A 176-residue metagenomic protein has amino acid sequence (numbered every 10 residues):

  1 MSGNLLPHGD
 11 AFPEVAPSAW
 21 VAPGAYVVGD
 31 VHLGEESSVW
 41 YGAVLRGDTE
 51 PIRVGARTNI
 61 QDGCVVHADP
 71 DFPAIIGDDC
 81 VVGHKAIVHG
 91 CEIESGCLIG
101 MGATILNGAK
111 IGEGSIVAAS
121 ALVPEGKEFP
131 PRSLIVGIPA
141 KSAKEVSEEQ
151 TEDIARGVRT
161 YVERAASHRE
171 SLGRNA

Functional and structural regions predicted by a protein language model:
M1-E14, D48, V54-A56, D62-C64 (+2 more regions): Glycine-rich hexapeptide-repeat left-handed beta-helix
H8-R53, D71: N-terminal first-folded block
